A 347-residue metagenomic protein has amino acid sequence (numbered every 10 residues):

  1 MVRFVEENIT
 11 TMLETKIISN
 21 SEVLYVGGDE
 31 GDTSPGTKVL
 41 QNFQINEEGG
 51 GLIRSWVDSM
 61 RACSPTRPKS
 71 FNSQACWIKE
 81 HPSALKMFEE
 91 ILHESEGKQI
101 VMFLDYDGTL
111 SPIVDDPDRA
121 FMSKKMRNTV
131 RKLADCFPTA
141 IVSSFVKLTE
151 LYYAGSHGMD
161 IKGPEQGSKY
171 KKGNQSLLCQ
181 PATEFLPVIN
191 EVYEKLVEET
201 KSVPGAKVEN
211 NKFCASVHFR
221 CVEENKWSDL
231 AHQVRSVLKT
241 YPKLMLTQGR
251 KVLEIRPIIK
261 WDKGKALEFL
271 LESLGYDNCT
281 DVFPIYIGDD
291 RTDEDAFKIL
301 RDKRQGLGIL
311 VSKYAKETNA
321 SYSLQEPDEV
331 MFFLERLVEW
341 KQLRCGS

Functional and structural regions predicted by a protein language model:
M1-T15, K79, K86, L178 (+2 more regions): C-terminal cap/substrate-recognition subdomain and adjoining C-terminal extension of metal-dependent phosphatase-like
M1-Y106, D116-P117, K125, E272 (+1 more regions): Non-catalytic pre-domain segments flanking phosphatase-related domains
G97-Q99, C136, E150, K212 (+2 more regions): A general structural motif
V101-F103, Y152, I285: Hydrophobic "anchor" residues on beta-strands that sit immediately upstream of conserved functional sites
T109-L110: Hydrophobic "anchor" residues
I113-V114, V142-S144, A296-F297, A320: Short glycine-/acidic-enriched loop or helix-start segments at secondary-structure transitions that form or flank
D115-P117, V146, Q166-G167, D229-H232: Short coil/turn segments at secondary-structure boundaries
F121-N211: Active-site phosphate-binding/coordination module
